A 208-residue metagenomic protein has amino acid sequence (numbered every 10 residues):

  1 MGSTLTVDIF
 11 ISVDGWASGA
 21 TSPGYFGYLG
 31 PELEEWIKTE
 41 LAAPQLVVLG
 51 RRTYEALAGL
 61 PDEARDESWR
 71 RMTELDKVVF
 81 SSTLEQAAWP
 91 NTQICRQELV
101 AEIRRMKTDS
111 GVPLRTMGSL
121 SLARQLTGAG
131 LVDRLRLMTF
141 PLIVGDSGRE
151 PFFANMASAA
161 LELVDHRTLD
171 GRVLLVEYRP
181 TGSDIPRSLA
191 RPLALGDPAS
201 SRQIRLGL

Functional and structural regions predicted by a protein language model:
M1-L208: Enzymes that bind and transform nitrogen-containing heteroaromatic metabolites
